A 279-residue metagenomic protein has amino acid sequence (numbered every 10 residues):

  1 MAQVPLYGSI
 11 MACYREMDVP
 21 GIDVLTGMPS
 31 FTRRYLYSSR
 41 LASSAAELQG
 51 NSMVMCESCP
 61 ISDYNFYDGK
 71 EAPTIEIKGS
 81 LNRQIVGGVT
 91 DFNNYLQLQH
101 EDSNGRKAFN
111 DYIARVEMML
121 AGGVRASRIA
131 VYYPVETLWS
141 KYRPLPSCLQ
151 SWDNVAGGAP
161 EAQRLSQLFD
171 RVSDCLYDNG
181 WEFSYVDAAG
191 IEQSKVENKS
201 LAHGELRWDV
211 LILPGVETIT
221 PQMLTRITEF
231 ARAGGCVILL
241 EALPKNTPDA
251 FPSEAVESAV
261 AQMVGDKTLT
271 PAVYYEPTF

Functional and structural regions predicted by a protein language model:
M1-F279: Carbohydrate-binding surfaces of carbohydrate-active enzymes
